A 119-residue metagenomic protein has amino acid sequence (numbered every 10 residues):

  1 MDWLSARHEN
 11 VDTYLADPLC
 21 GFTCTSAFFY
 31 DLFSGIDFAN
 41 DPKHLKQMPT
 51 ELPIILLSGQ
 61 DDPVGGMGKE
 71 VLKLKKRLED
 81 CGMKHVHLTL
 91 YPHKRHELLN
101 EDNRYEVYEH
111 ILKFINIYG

Functional and structural regions predicted by a protein language model:
M1-L19: Alpha/beta-hydrolase-fold enzymes
T25-K46: Active-site nucleophile elbow and catalytic-triad environment of alpha/beta-hydrolase enzymes
A39-N40, L72, E79-G119: Catalytic active-site module of serine/aspartate enzymes centered on a nucleophile-bearing elbow/loop
M48-I54, C81-K84: Short, proline-enriched alpha-helix->beta-strand connector loops that line the catalytic pocket of alpha/beta-hydrolase
L56-S58: Short beta-strand/loop motif that positions the catalytic acidic residue of the alpha/beta-hydrolase fold
Q60-P63, K94-R95: Acidic beta-to-alpha connecting loop that harbors the catalytic carboxylate
P63-K73: Conserved alpha/beta-hydrolase "acid-adjacent" motif
